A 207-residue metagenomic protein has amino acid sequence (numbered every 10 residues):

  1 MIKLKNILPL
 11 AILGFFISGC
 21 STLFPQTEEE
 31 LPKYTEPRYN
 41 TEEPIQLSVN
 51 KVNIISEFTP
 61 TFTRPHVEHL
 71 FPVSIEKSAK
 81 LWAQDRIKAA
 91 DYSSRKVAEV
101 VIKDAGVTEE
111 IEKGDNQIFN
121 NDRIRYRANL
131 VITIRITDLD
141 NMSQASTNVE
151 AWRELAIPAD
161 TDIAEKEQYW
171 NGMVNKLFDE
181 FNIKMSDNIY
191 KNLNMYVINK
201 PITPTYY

Functional and structural regions predicted by a protein language model:
M1-S21: Sec-dependent bacterial lipoprotein signal peptides
G14-Y39: Bacterial Sec signal peptide processing site at the extreme N-terminus
E43-G106: N-terminal segment of the mature soluble domain
E68-H69, S143-K184: Short secondary-structure boundary motifs at beta->alpha junctions and helix caps
S74-A89, Y169-L193: Short, well-ordered alpha-helical segments
I87, D104-G106, L130-D140, A151-A159 (+1 more regions): Beta-strand elements of well-folded, non-transmembrane domains
S94-S146: Surface-exposed short loop/turn segments
S186-Y207: Short, highly charged C-terminal tails/helix-capping segments
